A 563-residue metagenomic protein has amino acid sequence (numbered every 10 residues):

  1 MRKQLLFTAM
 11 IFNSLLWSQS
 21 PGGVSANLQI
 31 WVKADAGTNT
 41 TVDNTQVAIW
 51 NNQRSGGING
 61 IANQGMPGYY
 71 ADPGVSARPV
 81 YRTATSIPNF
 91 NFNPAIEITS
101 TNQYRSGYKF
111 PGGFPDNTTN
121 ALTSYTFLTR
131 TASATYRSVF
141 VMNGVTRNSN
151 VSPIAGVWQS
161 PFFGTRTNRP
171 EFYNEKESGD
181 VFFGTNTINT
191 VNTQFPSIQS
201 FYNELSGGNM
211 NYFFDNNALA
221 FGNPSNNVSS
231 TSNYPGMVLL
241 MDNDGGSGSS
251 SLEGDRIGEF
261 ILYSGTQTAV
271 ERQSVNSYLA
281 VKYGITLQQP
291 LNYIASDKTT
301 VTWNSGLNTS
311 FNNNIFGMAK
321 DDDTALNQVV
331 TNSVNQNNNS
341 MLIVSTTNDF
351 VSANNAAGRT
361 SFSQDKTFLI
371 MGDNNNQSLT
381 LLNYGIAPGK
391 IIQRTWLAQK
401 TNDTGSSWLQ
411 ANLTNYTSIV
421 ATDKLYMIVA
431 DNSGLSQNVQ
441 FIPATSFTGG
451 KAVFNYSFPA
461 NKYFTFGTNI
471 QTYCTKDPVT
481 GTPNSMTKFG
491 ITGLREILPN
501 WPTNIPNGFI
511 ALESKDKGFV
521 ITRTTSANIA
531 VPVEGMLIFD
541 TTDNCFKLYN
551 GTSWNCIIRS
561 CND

Functional and structural regions predicted by a protein language model:
M1-P21, C474, C556: Bacterial Sec-dependent N-terminal signal peptides
W17-T101, N276-A398, S407-Q471, T492 (+3 more regions): Extracytoplasmic low-complexity segments
G23-L28, S86-N89, K109-S124, T187-S197 (+3 more regions): Extracellular/lumenal carbohydrate-interaction signature centered on repeated Trp-anchored short motifs
I30-A34, N52, T123-A132, Q199-F201 (+2 more regions): Short hydrophobic/aromatic patches on beta-strands that form ligand-binding or substrate-lining surfaces
A34-V42, R54, R130-A134, L205-G207 (+8 more regions): Acidic glycine-/aspartate-rich tracts in secreted/extracellular proteins
G57-Q103, A121-Y136, R147-S229, T465-Q471: Extracellular glycan-interaction surfaces
T231-Q267: Extracellular glycan-interaction patches encoded by glycine-rich segments
T475-D543, I558-D563: Extracellular/surface-exposed low-complexity repeats and stalk/linker segments enriched in Gly/Pro and small polar
